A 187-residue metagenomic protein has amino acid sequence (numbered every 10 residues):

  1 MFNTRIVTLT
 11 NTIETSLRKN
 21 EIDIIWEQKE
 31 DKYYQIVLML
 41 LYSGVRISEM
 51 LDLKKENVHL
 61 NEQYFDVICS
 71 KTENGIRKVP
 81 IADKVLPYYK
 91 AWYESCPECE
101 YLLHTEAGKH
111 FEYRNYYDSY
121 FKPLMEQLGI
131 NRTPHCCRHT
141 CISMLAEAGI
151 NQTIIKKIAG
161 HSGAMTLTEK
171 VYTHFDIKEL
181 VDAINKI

Functional and structural regions predicted by a protein language model:
F2-I47, L51, K71-N74, R138: Basic, Lys/Arg- and aromatic-enriched nucleic-acid-binding interface segment
S16, C69-E73, A159-K186: Catalytic-site neighborhood detector that most strongly recognizes the C-terminal catalytic loop/helix of tyrosine
N20, I24-K29, H59-Y64, I68-E106 (+3 more regions): Basic, alpha-helical nucleic-acid-contacting "clamp/cap" segments
N20, L53-E56, S119, T140 (+1 more regions): Structural detector for helix-capping/boundary residues
I24-E27, V79, C96-Y101, K109-H110 (+1 more regions): Short, basic (Lys/Arg/His-rich) helix/loop patches that form interaction surfaces in the mid-to-C-terminal regions
W26, L40, L51, K90 (+5 more regions): Generic hydrophobic alpha-helical scaffold/packing signal
